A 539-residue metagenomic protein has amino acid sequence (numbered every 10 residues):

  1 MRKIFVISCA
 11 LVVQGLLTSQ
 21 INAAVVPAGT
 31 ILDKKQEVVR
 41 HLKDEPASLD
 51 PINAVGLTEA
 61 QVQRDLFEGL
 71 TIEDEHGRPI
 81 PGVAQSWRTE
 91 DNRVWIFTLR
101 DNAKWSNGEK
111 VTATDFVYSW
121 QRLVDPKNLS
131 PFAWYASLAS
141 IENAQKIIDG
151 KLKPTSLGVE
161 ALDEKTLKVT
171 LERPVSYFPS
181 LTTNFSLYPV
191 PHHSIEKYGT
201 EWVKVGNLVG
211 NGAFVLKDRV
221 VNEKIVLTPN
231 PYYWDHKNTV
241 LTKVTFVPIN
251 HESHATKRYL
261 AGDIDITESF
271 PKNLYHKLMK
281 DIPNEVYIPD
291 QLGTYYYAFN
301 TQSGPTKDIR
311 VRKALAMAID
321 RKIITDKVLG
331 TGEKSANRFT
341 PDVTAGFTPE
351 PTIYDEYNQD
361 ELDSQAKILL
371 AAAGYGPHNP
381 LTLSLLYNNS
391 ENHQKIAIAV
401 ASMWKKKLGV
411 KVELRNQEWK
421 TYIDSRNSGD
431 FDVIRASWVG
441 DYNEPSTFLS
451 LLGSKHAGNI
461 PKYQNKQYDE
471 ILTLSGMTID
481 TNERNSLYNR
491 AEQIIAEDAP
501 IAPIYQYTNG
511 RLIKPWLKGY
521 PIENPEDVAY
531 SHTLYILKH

Functional and structural regions predicted by a protein language model:
A24-V26, I31, I96, E160 (+5 more regions): Extracytoplasmic/peripheral linker and loop segments enriched in polar/acidic and small residues with frequent Thr/Pro
H41-D91, N207-G210: N-terminal lobe/hinge region of extracytoplasmic solute-binding protein
R78, Q145-K146, G150-S156, E160 (+6 more regions): Gly/Pro-rich hinge or "lid" segments in bacterial periplasmic/extracellular proteins
T112-S119, E164-T170, P174, G212-A213 (+6 more regions): Alpha-helical secondary-structure segments
K217-T228, T245-S303, D326: Extracellular/periplasmic solute-recognition and catalytic clefts
V221, D363, K367-G440, T481 (+1 more regions): Ligand/substrate-recognition segments at binding pockets and active sites
K334-A372, S390-K395: Structural transition elements
R511-H539: Long beta-strand-rich cores associated with HINT superfamily self-processing modules
